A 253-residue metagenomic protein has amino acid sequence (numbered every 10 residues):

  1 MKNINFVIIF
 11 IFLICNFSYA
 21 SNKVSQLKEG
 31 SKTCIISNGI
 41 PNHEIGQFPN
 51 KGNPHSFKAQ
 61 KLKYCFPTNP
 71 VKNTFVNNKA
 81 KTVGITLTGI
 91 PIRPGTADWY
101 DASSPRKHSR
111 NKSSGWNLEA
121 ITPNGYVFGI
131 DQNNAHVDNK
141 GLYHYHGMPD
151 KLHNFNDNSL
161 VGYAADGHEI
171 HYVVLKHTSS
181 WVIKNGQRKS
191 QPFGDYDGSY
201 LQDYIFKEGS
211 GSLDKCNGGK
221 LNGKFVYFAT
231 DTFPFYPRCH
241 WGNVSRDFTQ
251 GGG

Functional and structural regions predicted by a protein language model:
M1-V7: Bacterial N-terminal signal peptides that target proteins for export
I8-N16: Bacterial N-terminal signal peptides
S21-V127: Solvent-exposed N-terminal domain segments of exported/luminal and surface proteins
K61-K63, T82, I130, K140-H144 (+4 more regions): Extracellular structured ligand-interaction cores
L87-R93, N139-H153, N222-P234: Extracellular/lumenal glycan-associated surfaces
T96-N133, G167, W181, N185-K215: Short, flexible domain-boundary/linker segments around small modular repeats
H146-D197: Short helix-loop boundary/capping segments
S190-G253: Long, compositionally biased interface segments
